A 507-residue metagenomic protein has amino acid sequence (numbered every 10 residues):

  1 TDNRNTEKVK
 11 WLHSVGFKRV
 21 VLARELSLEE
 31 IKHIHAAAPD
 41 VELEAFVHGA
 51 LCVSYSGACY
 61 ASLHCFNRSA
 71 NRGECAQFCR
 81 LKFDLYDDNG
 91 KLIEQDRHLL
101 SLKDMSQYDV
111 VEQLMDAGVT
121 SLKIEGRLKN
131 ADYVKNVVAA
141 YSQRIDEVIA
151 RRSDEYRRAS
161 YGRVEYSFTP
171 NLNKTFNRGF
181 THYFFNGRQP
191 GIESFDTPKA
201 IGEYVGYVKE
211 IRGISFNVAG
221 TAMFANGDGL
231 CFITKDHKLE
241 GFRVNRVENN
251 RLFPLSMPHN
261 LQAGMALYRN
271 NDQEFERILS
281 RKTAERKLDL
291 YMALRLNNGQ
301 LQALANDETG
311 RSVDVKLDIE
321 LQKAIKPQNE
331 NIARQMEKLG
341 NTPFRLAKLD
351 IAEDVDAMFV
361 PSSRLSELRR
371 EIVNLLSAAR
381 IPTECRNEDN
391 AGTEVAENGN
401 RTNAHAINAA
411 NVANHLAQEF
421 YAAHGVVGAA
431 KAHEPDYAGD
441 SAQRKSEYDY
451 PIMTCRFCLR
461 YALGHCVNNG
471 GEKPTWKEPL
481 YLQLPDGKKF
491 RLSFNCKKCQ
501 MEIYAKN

Functional and structural regions predicted by a protein language model:
T1-T6: Gly/Gly-Pro- and Ser/Thr-rich, intrinsically disordered tail segments characteristic of DNA damage-repair and tolerance
E7-N507: Surface-exposed amphipathic alpha-helical tracts and adjacent flexible/coil segments at the periphery of soluble enzymes
